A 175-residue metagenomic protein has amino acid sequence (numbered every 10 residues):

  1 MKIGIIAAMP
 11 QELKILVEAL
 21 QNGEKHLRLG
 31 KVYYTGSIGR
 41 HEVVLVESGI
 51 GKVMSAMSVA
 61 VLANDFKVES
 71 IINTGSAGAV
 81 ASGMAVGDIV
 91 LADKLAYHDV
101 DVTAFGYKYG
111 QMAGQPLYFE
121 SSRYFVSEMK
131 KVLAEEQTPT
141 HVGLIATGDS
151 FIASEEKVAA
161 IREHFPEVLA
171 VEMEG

Functional and structural regions predicted by a protein language model:
M1-F66: N-terminal short beta-loop-beta anion/metal-coordinating cradle
L13, S55-A56, V126, V158 (+1 more regions): A general structural signal for well-ordered alpha-helical segments in protein cores
L13-K14, K52-S55, A79-G83, D99-V100: Short active-site-adjacent helix-start/loop capping segments
E42-V44, P139-H141, L169: Conserved beta-strand segments of alpha/beta enzyme cores
K67-I72: Proline-aspartate-enriched helix->loop->beta-strand connector
V80-F165: Mid-sequence, gly/pro-rich, charge-dense loop/helix-turn segments that line enzyme active sites
L169-G175: Short, Gly/Ser/Thr-enriched beta-strand-loop segments that form substrate-interacting elements of hydrolase/peptidase
